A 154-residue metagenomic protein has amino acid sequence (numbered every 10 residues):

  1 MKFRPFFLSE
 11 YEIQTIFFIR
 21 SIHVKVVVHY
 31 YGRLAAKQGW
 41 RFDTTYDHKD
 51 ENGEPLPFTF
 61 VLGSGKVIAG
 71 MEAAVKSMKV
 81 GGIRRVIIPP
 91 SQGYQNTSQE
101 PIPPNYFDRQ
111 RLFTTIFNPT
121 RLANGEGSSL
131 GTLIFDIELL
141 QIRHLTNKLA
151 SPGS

Functional and structural regions predicted by a protein language model:
M1-S154: Cross-family detector of peptidyl-prolyl cis-trans isomerase
